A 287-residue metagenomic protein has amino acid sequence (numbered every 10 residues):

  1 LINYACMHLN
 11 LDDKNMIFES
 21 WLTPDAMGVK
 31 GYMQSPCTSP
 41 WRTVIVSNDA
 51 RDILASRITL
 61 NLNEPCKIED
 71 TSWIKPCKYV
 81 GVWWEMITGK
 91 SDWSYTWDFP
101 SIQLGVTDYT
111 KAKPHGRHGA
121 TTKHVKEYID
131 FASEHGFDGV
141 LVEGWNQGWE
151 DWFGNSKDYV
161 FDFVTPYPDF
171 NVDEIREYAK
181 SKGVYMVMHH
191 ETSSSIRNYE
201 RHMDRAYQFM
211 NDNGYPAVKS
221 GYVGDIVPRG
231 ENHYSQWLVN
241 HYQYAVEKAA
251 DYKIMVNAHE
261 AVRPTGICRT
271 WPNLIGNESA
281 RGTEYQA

Functional and structural regions predicted by a protein language model:
L1-E69: N-terminal accessory beta-strand-rich subdomains and adjacent acidic, glycine-rich linkers that precede catalytic cores
P36-P40, I45, L62-K90, D98-D108: Feature activates predominantly on carbohydrate-active enzymes
R42-V44, G81, L141, A217-K219 (+1 more regions): Structured core elements
W83-H124, H189-H202: Active-site mouth loops of central-metabolism enzymes
M86, K90, G116-H118, I129 (+4 more regions): Beta-propeller domains
A120, H124-S133, V172-E177, V184: Terminal accessory/anchoring regions of large secretory-pathway or extracellular enzymes
T122-W145, M210-A217: Catalytic domains of carbohydrate-active enzymes, especially glycoside hydrolases
G144-A287: Aromatic- and carboxylate-enriched substrate-binding clefts and catalytic-loop regions of carbohydrate-active enzymes
